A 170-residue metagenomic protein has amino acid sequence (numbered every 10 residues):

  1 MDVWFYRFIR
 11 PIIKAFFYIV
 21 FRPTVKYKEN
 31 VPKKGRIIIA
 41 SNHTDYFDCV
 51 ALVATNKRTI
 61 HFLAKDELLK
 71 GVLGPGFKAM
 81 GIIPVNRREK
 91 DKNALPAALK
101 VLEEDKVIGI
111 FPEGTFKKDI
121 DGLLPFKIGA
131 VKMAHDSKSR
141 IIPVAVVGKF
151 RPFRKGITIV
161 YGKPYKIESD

Functional and structural regions predicted by a protein language model:
M1-R22: N-terminal membrane-anchoring alpha-helices
F5, Y18, K33-E89: Catalytic core of membrane glycerolipid acyltransferases/transacylases, capturing the structured, soluble-facing
I12-I13, A79-V85, E113-K118: Short, basic, glycine/proline-bearing loop/turn elements
A15-G35: A short, well-structured juxtamembrane/interface segment
R36-I38, V107-F111, I142: Residue-level preference for the first positions of well-ordered beta-strands
L52, G76, K100, K132-A134: Hydrophobic/aromatic ligand-binding patch that stacks against planar heteroaromatic rings of cofactors or nucleotides
M80-G109: Helix-adjacent hinge/juxtasegments
K118-D170: A cross-family acyltransferase "interaction/gating" segment
